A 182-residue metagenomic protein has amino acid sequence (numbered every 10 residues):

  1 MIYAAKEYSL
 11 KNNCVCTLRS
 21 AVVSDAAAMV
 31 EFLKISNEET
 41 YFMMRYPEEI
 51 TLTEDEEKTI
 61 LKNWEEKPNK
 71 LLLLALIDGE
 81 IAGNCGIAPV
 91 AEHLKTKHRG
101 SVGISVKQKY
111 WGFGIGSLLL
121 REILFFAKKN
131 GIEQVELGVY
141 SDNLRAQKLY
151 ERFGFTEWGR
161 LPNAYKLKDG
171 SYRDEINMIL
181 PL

Functional and structural regions predicted by a protein language model:
N12, E31-E48, W64: Helix-loop element at the rim of GNAT/NAT acetyltransferase active sites that forms part of the acceptor-substrate
C14-C16, D78-N84, R173: Glycine-rich phosphate/pyrophosphate-binding loop shared by adenosine-nucleotide-utilizing enzymes
C16-A28: A short beta-loop-alpha structural element at the N-terminal edge of CoA-dependent acyl/N-acetyltransferase catalytic
I50-H98, G103-K107, L120, P181-L182: Acetyl-CoA-dependent GNAT
I104-K109, F113, S141-D142: Active-site acidic-Proline motif in GNAT/NAT acetyltransferases
Y110, G114-E122: Conserved acetyl-CoA pyrophosphate-binding loop and the N-cap/start of the following alpha-helix in GNAT-like
L120, A127-G138: Conserved GNAT acetyl-CoA-binding A-motif
E136-V139, E151, T156-S171: Conserved catalytic-core motifs of GNAT/GCN5-like acyltransferases
